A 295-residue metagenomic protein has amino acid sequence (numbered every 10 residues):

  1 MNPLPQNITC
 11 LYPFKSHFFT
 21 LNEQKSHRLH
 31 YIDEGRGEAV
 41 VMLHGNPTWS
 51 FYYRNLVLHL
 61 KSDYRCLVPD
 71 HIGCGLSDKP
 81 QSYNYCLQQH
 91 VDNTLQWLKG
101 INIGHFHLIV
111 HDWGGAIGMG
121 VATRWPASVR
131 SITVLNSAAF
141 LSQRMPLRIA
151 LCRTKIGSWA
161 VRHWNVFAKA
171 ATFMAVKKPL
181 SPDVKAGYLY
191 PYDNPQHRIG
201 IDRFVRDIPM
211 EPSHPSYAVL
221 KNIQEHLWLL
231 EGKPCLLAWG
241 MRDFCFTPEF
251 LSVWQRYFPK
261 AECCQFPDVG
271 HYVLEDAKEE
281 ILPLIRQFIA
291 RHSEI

Functional and structural regions predicted by a protein language model:
M1-F18: An N-terminal hydrophobic leader/cap segment in hydrolases
Q24, I32, V68-V110, P283: Active-site loop/oxyanion-hole signature of alpha/beta-hydrolase fold enzymes
D33-L76: Conserved HGGG/HGGXW glycine-rich cap/lid loop of the alpha/beta-hydrolase fold
L43-G45, H111, W239: The conserved beta1-alpha1 loop
G104-Q143: Conserved hydrolase catalytic core segment
R144-R203: Helix-rich cap/lid subdomain of alpha/beta-hydrolase
H197-R256: Conserved serine/cysteine hydrolase catalytic core
A261-I295: Catalytic active-site module of serine/aspartate enzymes centered on a nucleophile-bearing elbow/loop
